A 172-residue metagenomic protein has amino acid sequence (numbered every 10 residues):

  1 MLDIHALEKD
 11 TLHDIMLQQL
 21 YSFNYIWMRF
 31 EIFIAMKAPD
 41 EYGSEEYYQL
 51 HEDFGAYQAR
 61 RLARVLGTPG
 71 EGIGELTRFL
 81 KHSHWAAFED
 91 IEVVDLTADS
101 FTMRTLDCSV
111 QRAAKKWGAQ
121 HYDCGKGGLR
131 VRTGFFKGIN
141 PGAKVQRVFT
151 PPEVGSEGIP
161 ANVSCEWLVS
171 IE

Functional and structural regions predicted by a protein language model:
M1-T102, D107-G127, K137-E172: N-terminal accessory segment detector
G134: Ligand-binding pocket scaffold of soluble enzyme catalytic domains
